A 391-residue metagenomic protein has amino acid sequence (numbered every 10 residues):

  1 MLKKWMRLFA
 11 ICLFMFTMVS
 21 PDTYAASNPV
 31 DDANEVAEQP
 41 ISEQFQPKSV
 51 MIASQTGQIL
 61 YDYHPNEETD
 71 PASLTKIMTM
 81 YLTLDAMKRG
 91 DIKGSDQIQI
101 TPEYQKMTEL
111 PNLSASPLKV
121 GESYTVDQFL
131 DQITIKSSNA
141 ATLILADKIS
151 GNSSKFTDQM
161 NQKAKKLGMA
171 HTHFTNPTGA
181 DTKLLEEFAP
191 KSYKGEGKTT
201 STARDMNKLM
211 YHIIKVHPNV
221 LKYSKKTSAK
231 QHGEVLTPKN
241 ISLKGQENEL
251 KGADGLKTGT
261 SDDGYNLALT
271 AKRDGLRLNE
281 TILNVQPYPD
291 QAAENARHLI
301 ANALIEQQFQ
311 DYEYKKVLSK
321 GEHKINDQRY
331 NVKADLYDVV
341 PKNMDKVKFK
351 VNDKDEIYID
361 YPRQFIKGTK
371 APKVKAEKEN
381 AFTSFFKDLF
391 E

Functional and structural regions predicted by a protein language model:
L2-A25, E391: Sec-dependent N-terminal signal peptides of Gram-positive bacterial secreted proteins and lipoproteins
F9, T17, L82, K106-T108 (+8 more regions): Residues in flexible loops and secondary-structure boundaries
M15, S20-T23, G57, Q105 (+3 more regions): Generic "edge-of-domain/loop-turn" microfeature
F16, I41-E43, A271: Sterically constrained small-residue positions within well-ordered secondary structures of folded domains
Y24-S201, I214: Active-site-adjacent loops and short helices of periplasmic peptidoglycan-processing enzymes
K194-E391: Domain-terminus/edge residues, biased toward the C-terminal soluble/receptor-binding domains of extracytoplasmic
